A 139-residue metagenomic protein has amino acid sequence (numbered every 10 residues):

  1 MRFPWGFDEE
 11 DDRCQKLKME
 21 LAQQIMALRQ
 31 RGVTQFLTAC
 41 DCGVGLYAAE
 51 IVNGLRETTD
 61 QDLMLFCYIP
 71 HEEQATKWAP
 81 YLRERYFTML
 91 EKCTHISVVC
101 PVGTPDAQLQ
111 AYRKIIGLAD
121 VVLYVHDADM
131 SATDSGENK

Functional and structural regions predicted by a protein language model:
M1-K139: Acidic/glycine-enriched connector segments
